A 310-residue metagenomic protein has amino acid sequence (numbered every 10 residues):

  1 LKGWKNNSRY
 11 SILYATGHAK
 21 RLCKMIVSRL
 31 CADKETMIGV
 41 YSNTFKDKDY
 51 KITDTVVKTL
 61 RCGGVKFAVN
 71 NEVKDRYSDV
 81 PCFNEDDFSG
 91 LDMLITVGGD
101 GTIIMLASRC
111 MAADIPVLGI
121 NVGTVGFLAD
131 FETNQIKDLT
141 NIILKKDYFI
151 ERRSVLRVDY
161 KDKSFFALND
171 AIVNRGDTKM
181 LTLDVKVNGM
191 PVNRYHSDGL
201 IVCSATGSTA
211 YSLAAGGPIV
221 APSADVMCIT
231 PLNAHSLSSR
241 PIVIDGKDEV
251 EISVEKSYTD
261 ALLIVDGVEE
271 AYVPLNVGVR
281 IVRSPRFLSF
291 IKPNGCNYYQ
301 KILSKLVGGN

Functional and structural regions predicted by a protein language model:
I26-M93, T133-F149, Y160-S164: ATP/NTP phosphate-donor binding region
F45, D100-T102, V125, T206-S208: Short glycine-rich anion-binding loops that position phosphate/pyrophosphate groups of nucleotides and phosphorylated
D49, G101-L106, T209-A214: Short glycine/serine/threonine-rich phosphate/pyrophosphate-binding segments that cradle anionic phosphate groups
V125-D198: Catalytic core of DAGKc-family lipid kinases
F165, V173, V187, P191 (+1 more regions): ATP/nucleoside-binding phosphotransfer catalytic cores, i.e., glycine-rich phosphate-binding loops
N193-D198, V202-S238: Gly/Ser/Thr-rich active-site loops/lids in small-molecule metabolic enzymes that frequently grip phosphoryl groups
